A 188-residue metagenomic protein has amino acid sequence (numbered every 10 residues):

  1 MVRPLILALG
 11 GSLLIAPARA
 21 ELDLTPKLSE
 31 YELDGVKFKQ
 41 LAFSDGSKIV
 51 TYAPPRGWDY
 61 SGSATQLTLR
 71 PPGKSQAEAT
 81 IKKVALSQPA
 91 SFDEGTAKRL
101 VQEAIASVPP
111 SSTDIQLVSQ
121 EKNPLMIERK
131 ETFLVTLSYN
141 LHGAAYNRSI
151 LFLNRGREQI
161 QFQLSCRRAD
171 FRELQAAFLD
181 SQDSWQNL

Functional and structural regions predicted by a protein language model:
V2, A16-E78, K82-P89, E103 (+5 more regions): N-terminal targeting sequences that direct proteins away from the cytosol to non-cytosolic compartments
P4-L13: Bacterial N-terminal signal peptides
A90-G95: Short, conserved charged micro-motifs
T96-E103: Acidic/proline- and glycine-rich, intrinsically disordered low-complexity segments that serve as regulatory linkers
E128-T132: A short, glycine/Asx- and small/polar-enriched loop/turn that sits immediately N-terminal to a beta-strand
F133-L141: Short beta-strand segments that buttress and anchor functional surface loops
L137, R148-L153: Hydrophobic/aromatic beta-strand elements that line small-molecule binding cavities or substrate pockets in beta-rich
